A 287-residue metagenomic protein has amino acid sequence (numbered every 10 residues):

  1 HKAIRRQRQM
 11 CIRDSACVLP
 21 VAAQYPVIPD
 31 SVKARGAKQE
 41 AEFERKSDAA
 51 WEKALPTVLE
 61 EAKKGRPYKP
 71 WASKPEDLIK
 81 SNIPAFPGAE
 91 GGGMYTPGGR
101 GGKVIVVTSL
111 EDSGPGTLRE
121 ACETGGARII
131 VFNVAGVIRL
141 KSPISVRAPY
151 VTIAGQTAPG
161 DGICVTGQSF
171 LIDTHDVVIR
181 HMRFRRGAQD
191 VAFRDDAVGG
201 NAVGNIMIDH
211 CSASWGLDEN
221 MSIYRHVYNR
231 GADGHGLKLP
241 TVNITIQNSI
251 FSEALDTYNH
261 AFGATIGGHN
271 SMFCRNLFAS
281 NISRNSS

Functional and structural regions predicted by a protein language model:
H1-D14: Single conserved hydrophobic/aromatic residue that forms the stacking wall/gate of nucleotide- or nucleobase-binding
C17-E111, P115-I129, R139: Extracellular "leader-to-stem" segments immediately downstream of a signal peptide or signal-anchor in secreted/lumenal
G102-V104, F193-D195, A261: Short, solvent-exposed beta-strand edge segments and adjacent coil->beta transition regions
E111-D112, A135-V137, T157-P159: Acidic glycine-/aspartate-rich tracts in secreted/extracellular proteins
L118-G126, I138-A154, I163-R180, R186-G204: Extracellular beta-strand-rich solenoid/capping regions of secreted or surface-exposed proteins that bind or remodel
Y150, G155, P159, H175-R186 (+3 more regions): Right-handed parallel beta-helix
